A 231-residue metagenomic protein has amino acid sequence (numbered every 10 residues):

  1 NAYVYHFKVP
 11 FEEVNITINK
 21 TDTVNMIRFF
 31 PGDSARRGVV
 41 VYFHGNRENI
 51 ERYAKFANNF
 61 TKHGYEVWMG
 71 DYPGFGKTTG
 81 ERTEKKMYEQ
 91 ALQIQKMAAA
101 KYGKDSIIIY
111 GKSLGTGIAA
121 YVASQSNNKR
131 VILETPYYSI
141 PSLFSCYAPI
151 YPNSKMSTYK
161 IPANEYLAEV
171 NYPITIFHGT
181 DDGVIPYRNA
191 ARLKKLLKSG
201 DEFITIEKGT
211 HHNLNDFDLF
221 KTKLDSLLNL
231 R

Functional and structural regions predicted by a protein language model:
N1-I18: An N-terminal hydrophobic leader/cap segment in hydrolases
N19-A98: Membrane-embedded segments
F56, A163, Y172, P186-K195: Short alpha-helix in the alpha/beta-hydrolase fold that links the catalytic acid
Y102-S113: Alpha/beta-hydrolase fold nucleophile elbow
T116-E169, D218: Hydrolase active-site cap/lid region
E169-N171, I176-H178, D182: Short beta-strand/loop motif that positions the catalytic acidic residue of the alpha/beta-hydrolase fold
D181-I185, H211-H212: Acidic catalytic loop of the alpha/beta-hydrolase fold
G209-L219: Catalytic histidine-centered segment of alpha/beta-hydrolase-like enzymes
